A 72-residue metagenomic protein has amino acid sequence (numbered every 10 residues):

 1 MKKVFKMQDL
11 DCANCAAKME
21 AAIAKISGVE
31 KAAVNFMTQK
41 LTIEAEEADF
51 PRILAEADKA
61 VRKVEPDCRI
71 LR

Functional and structural regions predicted by a protein language model:
M1-R72: Flexible metal-binding regulatory segments at protein termini and peripheral loops
